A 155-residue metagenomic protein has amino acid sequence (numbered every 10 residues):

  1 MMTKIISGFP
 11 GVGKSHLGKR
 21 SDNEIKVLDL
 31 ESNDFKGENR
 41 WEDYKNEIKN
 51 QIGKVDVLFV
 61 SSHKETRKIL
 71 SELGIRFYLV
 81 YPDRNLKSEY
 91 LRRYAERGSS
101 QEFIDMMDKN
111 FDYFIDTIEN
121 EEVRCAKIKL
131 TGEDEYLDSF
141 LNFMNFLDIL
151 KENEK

Functional and structural regions predicted by a protein language model:
M2-D22: Glycine-rich phosphate-binding P-loop
S7-P10, S32, V60-K64, P82 (+1 more regions): Structural motif
G13-S15, K64-I69, K87: Short, well-ordered alpha-helical microsegments
N23-Y78: Conserved nucleotide-sensing/catalytic segment adjacent to the nucleotide-binding pocket in NTP-handling enzymes
S32-D34, S71-R76, M107-F111, F140-L150: C-terminal regulatory/interaction module of P-loop NTP-utilizing enzymes
L73-E121: A glycine- and Lys/Arg-enriched "phosphate-lid" helix/loop adjacent to the NTP-binding pocket of small-molecule kinases
D116-K155: NTP-dependent small-molecule kinase module
